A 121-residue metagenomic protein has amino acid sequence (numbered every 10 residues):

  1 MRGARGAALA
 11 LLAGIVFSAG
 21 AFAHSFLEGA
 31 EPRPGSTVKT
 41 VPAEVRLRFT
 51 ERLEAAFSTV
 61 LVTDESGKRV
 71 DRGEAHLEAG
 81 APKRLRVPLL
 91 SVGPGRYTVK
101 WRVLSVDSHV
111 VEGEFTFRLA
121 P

Functional and structural regions predicted by a protein language model:
M1-L9: Bacterial N-terminal signal peptides that target proteins for export
A10-L11, A21: Cleavable N-terminal signal peptides
A23-V41: N-terminal edge beta-strand
T40, E44-E51, S108-P121: Extended, polar beta-sheet/loop recognition surfaces of beta-rich domains that mediate binding to diverse ligands
R46, E51-G73: Short, surface-exposed alpha-helix to beta-strand junction/turn motifs within ectodomains of secreted and cell-envelope
K83-V87: Short strand-edge motifs at loop-to-beta-strand transitions and within beta-strands of extracellular beta-rich domains
G93-R102: A glycine-anchored, Pro-Gly-centered beta-turn/N-cap motif
